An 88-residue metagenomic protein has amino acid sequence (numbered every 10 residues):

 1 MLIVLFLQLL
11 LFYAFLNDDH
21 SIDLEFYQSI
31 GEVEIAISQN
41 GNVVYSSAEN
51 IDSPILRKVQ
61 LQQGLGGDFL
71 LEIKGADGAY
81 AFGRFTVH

Functional and structural regions predicted by a protein language model:
M1-L16: Transition segment at domain starts
D18-Y27: Short edge beta-strand/loop segments characteristic of extracellular beta-sandwich folds
Y27-E32, G66: Short proline/glycine-enriched turn/loop motifs at strand-loop junctions of beta-rich domains
I35-Q39: Conserved aromatic beta-strand anchor motif in extracellular beta-sandwich/beta-rich domains
S46-A48: Residue-level detector of high-confidence beta-strand sites
N50-E72: Short, surface-exposed loop/turn motifs with a glycine/proline- and acidic-biased composition
K74-G78: Beta-strand-rich extracellular modules
A79-H88: Edge beta-strands of extracellular beta-sandwich domains
